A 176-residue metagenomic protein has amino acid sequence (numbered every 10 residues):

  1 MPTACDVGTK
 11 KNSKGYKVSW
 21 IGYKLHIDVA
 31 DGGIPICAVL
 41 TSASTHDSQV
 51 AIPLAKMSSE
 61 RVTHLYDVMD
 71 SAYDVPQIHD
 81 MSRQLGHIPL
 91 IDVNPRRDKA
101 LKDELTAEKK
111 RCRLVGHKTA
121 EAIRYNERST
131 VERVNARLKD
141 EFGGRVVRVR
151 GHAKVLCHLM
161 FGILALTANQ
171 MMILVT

Functional and structural regions predicted by a protein language model:
M1-Q84: Polybasic low-complexity intrinsically disordered regions
S42, R96-R97, A153: Residue-level detector of flexible, active-site-proximal loop/helix-junction positions within diverse enzyme catalytic
V50, T130, V134, M160: Catalytic-loop motifs flanking and including active-site residues across diverse enzymes
S71-E141, R148: Helix-centered, glycine/charged polyanion-binding patches within enzymatic domains that contact phosphate-containing
V146-T176: Charge-patterned, long linear interaction tracts outside catalytic cores
